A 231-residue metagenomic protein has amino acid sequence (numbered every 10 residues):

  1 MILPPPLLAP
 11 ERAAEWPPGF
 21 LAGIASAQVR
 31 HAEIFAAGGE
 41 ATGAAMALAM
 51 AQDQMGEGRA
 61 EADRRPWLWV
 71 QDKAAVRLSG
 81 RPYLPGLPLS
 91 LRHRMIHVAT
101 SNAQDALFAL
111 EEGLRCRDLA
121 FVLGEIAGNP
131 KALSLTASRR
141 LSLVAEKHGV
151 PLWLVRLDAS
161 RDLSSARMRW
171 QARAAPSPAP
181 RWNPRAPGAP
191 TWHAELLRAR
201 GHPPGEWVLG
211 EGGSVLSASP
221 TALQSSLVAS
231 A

Functional and structural regions predicted by a protein language model:
M1-W69, K73, G80, L89-H93 (+1 more regions): Detector for small/aliphatic-rich hydrophobic stretches
G23, E111, L141-L143, W182-R185 (+1 more regions): A generic local secondary-structure boundary/capping motif
G38-T42, K73-R77, N102-A103, A127-L133: Short acidic, S/G/P-rich loop/turn micro-motifs used as interaction or catalytic elements
R64-A120: Conserved inter-motif catalytic segment of the P-loop NTP-binding fold
S79-P82, A166-P190: Acidic, Ser/Thr-rich peripheral helices and adjacent loops at domain boundaries
A99-F108, E112-Q171: P-loop NTPase motor core
R181-H202, E206: A conserved mid-domain beta-alpha-beta active-site/ligand-binding segment of alpha/beta enzyme cores
H202-A231: C-terminal regions of RecA-like/P-loop NTPase motor modules
